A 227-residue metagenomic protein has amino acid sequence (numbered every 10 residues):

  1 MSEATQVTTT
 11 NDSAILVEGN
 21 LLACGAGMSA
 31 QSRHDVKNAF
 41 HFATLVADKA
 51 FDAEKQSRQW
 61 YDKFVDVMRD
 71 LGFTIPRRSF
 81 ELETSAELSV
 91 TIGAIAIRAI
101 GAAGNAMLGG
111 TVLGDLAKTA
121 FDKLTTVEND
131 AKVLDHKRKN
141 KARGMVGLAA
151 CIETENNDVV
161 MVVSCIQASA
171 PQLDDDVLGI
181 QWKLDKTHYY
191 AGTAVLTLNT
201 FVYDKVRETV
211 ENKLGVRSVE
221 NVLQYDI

Functional and structural regions predicted by a protein language model:
M1-F40, T44, D48-K49, Y61 (+2 more regions): C-terminal assembly and membrane-engagement modules of membrane-active proteins
L45-D52, Q56-W60, V65, G72: Long, solvent-exposed N-terminal ectodomains/accessory regions that are displayed to the extracellular/lumenal milieu
F64, M68, L116-A117: Short amphipathic alpha-helical coiled-coil/interface segments
T74-R77: Short juxtamembrane and helix-loop transition motifs at transmembrane-helix boundaries in membrane proteins
S79-L134: Membrane-inserting effector segments that mediate pore formation, membrane fusion, or transient membrane insertion
